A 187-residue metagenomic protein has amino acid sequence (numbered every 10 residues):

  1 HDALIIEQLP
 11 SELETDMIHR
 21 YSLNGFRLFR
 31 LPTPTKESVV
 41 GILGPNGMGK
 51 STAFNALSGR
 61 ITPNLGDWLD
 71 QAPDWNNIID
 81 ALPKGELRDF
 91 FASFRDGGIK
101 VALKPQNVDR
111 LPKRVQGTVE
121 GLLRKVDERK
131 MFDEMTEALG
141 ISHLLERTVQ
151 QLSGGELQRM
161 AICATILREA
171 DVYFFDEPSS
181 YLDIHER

Functional and structural regions predicted by a protein language model:
H1-L9: Iron-sulfur cluster-binding cysteine motifs and their immediate structural context in ferredoxin-like electron-transfer
S11-R30, N64-L157, R168: ABC-family P-loop ATPase nucleotide-binding domains
N46, S153, D183: ABC transporter NBD signature
K50: Conserved lysine of the Walker
A53, I162: Hydrophobic anchor residue at the start of the ABC signature
S58: Helix-to-loop junction immediately C-terminal to a conserved catalytic motif
Y173-E177, L182: Catalytic Walker B motif of ABC-type/P-loop ATPase nucleotide-binding domains
E186-R187: Short alpha-helix in the ABC/ABC-like ATPase nucleotide-binding domain
